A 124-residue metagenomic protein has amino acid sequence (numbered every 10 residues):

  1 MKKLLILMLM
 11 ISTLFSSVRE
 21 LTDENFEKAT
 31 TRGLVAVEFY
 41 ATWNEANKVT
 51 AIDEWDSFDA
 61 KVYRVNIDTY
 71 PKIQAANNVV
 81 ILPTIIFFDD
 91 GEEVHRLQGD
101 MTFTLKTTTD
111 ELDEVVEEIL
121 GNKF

Functional and structural regions predicted by a protein language model:
K3-T13: Sec-dependent N-terminal signal peptides
S16-G33, T109-F124: N-terminal leader/targeting and pre-domain segments
D23-D59: Local sequence-structure signature of Cys/Sec-based thiol-disulfide redox active-site neighborhoods
F39-T42, V65-D68, D100: Active-site-proximal beta-strand/loop segments in catalytic clefts of secreted hydrolases
T42-E45, D68-K72, E92-V94: Solvent-exposed loop/turn segments at secondary-structure junctions within structured extracellular/periplasmic domains
I52-N78: Mature extracytoplasmic domains of secretory-pathway proteins
N77-D89: Structural micro-motif
F87-F124: Non-catalytic, surface beta->alpha helical segment in thiol-disulfide oxidoreductase systems
